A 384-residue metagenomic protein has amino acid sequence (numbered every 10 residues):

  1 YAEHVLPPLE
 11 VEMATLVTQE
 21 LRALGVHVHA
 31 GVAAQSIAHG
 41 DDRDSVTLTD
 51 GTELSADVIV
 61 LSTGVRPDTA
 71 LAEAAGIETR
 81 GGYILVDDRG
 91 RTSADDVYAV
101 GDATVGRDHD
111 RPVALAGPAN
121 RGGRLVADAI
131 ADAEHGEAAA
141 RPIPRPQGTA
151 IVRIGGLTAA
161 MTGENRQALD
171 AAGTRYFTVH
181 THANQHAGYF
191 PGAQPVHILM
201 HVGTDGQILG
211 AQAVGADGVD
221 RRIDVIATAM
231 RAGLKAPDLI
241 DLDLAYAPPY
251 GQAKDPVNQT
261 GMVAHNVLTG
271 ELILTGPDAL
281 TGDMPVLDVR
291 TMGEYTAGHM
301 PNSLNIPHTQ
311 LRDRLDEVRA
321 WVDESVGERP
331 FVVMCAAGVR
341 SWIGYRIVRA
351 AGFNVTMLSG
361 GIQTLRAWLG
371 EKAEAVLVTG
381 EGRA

Functional and structural regions predicted by a protein language model:
Y1-L9, E137-R141, P146-T149, R221-T228 (+1 more regions): Beta1-alpha1 glycine-rich phosphate/pyrophosphate-binding loop at the start of Rossmann-like nucleotide-binding domains
Y1-V86, V376-A384: A Rossmann-like FAD-binding core segment of flavoenzymes
L21, L169, I347-R349: Hydrophobic alpha-helical packing residues
V26, I77, T174, L234 (+1 more regions): Short phosphate-binding/catalytic loops that engage adenosine nucleotides
H27-H29, F177-V179, L304-I306, T356: General small-molecule cofactor/ligand-binding pocket signal
S45-T47, E53-D128, V225, A229: FAD-site-proximal beta/loop scaffold in flavoenzymes
A103-G215, P248-Q252, P256-G282: Mid-to-C-terminal Rossmann-like scaffold of FAD/NAD(P)H-dependent oxidoreductases
P237-P248, Q252-T275, L280-P285, M292-V332 (+1 more regions): Rhodanese-like catalytic fold shared by cysteine-dependent sulfurtransferases and DSP/PTP-type phosphatases
